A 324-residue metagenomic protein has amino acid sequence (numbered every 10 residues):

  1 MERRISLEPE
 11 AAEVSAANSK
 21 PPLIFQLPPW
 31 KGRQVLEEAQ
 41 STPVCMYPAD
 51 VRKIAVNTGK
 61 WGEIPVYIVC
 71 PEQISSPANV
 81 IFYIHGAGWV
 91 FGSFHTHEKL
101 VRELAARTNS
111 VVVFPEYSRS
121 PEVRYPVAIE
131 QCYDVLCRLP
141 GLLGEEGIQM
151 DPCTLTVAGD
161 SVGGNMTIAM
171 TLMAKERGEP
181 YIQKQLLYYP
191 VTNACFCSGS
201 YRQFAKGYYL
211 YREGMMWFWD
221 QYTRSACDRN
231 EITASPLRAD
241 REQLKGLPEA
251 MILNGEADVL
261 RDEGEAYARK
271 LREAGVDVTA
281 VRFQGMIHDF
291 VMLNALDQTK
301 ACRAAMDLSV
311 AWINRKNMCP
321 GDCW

Functional and structural regions predicted by a protein language model:
M1-P71, D228, K300, M318-W324: A glycine/proline-hinged amphipathic helix-loop "lid/cap" segment that gates access to hydrophobic ligand pockets
V66-P77, L237-L244: Short beta-strand-to-loop junctions in surface cap/lid or active-site-entrance loops
P77-A87: Short beta-strand element of the alpha/beta-hydrolase
H85-V90, A257: Active-site glycine-rich loops that stabilize anionic/oxyanionic intermediates across multiple enzyme folds
H95-F114: Short amphipathic alpha-helix adjacent to the substrate-entry channel of hydrolases
P140-V157: Gly/Ser-rich "nucleophile elbow"/oxyanion-hole loop immediately N-terminal to the catalytic nucleophile in hydrolases
P152-T154, I168-W324: Alpha/beta hydrolase fold serine-hydrolase catalytic domain that processes acyl esters and thioesters
G159, G163, T167: Gly/Ala-rich beta-loop-alpha elbow adjacent to hydrolase catalytic centers
